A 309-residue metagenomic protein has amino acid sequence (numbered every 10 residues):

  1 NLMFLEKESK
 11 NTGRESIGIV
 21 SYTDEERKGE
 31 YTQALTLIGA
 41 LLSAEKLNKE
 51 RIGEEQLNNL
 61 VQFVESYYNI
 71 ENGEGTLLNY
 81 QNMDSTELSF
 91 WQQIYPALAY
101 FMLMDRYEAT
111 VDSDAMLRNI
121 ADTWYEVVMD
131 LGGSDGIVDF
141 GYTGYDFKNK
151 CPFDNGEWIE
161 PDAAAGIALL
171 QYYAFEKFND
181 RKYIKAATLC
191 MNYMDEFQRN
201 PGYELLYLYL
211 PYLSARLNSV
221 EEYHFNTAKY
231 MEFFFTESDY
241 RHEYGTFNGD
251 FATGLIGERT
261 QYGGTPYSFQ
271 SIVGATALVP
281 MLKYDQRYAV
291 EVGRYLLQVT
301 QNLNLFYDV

Functional and structural regions predicted by a protein language model:
N1-D84, R106-Y145: Low-complexity, Ser/Thr/Pro/Gly-enriched N-terminal "stalk/linker" regions
S9-L35, T76-I94, N149-A163, M194-L208 (+2 more regions): Solvent-exposed loop and edge beta-strand segments that line ligand/cofactor-binding and catalytic clefts
L35-I52, I94-D112, D154-W158, A165-N179 (+2 more regions): Well-ordered alpha-helical scaffold segments within catalytic/enzyme domains
L41, E54-N69, A97, F101 (+5 more regions): Hydrophobic core segments within long, regular secondary-structure runs in both alpha- and beta-rich folds
S43-K46, S66, M102-D105, E126 (+8 more regions): Positions within ordered alpha-helical repeat solenoids
I70, T110, L131-S134, R181 (+4 more regions): Alpha-solenoid repeat scaffolds
V111, A115-R181, L189, Y193-E196 (+2 more regions): Active-site lining segments of carbohydrate-active enzymes
E196-E204, N226-V309: Non-catalytic carbohydrate-binding regions of carbohydrate-active enzymes
